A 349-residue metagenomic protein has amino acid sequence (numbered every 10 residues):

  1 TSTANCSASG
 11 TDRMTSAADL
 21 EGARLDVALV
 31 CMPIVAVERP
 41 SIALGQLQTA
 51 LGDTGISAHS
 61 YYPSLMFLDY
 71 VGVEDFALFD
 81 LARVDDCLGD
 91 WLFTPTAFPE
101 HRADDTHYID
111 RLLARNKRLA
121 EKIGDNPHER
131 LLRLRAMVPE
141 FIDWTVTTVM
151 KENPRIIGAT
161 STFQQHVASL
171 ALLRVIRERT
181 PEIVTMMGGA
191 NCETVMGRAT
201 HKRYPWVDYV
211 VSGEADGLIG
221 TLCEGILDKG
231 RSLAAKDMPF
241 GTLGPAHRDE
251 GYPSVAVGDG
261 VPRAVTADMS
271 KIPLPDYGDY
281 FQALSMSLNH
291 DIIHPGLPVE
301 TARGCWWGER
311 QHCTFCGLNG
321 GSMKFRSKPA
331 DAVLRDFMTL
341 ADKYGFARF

Functional and structural regions predicted by a protein language model:
E21-V27, E152-N153, I292-P295: A short, charged/proline- and glycine-enriched loop that marks the coil->beta-strand transition at the N-terminal
R24, A97-V138, D237-M238, T242-I293: Flexible inter-domain linker/hinge segments
D26, I34-Y70, I123, P127-P262: Glycine-rich beta-alpha loop elements in corrinoid/cobalamin-binding modules across cobalamin-dependent enzymes
V27-V30, D53, I156, A341-F349: Conserved C-terminal portion of the radical SAM core fold that forms the substrate/S-adenosylmethionine-binding
V30, Y61, T160, G188 (+6 more regions): Generic beta-strand/beta-sheet core signal
M66-E152, R174, E178, G197-R203 (+1 more regions): Conserved Radical SAM active-site core
T266-F349: Radical SAM [4Fe-4S] cluster-binding motif and immediate context
